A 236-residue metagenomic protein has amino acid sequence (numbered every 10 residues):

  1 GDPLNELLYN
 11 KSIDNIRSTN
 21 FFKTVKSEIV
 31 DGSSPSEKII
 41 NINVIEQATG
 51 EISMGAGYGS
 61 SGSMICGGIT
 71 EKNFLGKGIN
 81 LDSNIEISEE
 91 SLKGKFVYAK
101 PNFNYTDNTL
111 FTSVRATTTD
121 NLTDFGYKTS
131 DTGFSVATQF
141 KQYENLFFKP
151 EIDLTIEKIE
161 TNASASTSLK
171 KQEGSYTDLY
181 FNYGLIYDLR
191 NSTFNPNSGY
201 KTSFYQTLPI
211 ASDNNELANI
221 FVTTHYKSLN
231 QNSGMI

Functional and structural regions predicted by a protein language model:
D2-S203, E216, K227-I236: Gram-negative/organellar outer-membrane beta-barrel architecture
I220-Y226: Generalized protein targeting/export and membrane-interface segments
